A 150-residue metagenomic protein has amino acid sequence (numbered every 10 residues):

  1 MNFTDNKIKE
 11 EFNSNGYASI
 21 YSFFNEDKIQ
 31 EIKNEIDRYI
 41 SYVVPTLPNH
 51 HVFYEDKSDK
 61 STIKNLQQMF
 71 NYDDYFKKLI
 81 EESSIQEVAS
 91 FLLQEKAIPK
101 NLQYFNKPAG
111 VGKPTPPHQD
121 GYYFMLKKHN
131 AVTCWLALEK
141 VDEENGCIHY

Functional and structural regions predicted by a protein language model:
M1-N15, I20-P117, Y123-L126: Non-heme Fe(II)-dependent double-stranded beta-helix
E87, V111-Y150: Catalytic core of non-heme Fe(II) oxygenases with the double-stranded beta-helix
